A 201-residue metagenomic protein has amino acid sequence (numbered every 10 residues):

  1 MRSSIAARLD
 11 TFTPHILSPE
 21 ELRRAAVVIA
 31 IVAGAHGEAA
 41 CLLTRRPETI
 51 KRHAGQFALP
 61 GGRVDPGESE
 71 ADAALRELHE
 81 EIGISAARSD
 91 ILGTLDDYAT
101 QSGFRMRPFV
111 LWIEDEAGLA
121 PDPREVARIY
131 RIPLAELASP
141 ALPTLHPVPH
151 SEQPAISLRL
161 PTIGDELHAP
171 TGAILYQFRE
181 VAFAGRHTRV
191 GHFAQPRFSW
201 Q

Functional and structural regions predicted by a protein language model:
M1-A58, G62-E80, I84-A117, V126 (+1 more regions): N-terminal leader/linker segments that precede catalytic domains of diphosphate-processing enzymes
P121-T162: NUDIX/MutT-family hydrolases
